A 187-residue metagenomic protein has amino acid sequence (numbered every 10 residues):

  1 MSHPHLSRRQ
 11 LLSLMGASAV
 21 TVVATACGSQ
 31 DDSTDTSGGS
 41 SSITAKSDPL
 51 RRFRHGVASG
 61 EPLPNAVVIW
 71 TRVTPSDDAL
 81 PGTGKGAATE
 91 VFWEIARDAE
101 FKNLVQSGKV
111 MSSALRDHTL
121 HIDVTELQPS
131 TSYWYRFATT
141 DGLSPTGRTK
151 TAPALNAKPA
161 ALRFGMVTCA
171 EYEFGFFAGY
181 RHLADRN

Functional and structural regions predicted by a protein language model:
M1-V22: N-terminal secretory signal peptides and thylakoid transit peptides that target proteins across membranes
R8, G38-K46: N-terminal, polar/Ser/Thr-rich
A17, S29, E61: Gly/Ser/Thr-rich helix-start
T25-A26: C-terminal motif of bacterial Sec signal peptides marking the signal peptidase cleavage site
Q30-G39: Bacterial Sec signal peptide processing site at the extreme N-terminus
I43-N187: Divalent metal-dependent phosphoesterase catalytic cores across multiple superfamilies
